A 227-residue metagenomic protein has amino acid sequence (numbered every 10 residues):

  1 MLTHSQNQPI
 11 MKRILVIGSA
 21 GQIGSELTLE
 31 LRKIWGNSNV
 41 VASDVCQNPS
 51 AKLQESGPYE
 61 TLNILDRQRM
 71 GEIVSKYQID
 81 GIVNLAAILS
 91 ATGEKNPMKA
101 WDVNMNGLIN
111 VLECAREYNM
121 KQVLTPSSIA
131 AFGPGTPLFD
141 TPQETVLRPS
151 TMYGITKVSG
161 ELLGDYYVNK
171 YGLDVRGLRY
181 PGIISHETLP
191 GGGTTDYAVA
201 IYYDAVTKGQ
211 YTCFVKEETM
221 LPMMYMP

Functional and structural regions predicted by a protein language model:
R13-I34: N-terminal Rossmann NAD(P)H-binding glycine-rich loop of SDR-like oxidoreductase domains
I17, S43, I82-I88, V123-I129 (+1 more regions): SDR active-site strand-loop-helix element
Q54-D66: Rossmann-fold cofactor-recognition segment
Y59, A100-W101, A115, V123: A hydrophobic alpha-helix adjacent to the NAD(P)-binding/active-site core of NAD(P)-dependent oxidoreductases, strongly
I64-V103: NAD(P)H-binding glycine-rich loop region in Rossmannoid oxidoreductase-like domains and their noncatalytic homologs
I109-M152: Conserved Rossmann-fold NAD(P)-dependent oxidoreductase catalytic core, especially the SDR/UDP-sugar
M152, T156-S159: Active-site helix of classical SDR
D165-P222, M226-P227: NAD(P)-dependent short-chain dehydrogenase/reductase
